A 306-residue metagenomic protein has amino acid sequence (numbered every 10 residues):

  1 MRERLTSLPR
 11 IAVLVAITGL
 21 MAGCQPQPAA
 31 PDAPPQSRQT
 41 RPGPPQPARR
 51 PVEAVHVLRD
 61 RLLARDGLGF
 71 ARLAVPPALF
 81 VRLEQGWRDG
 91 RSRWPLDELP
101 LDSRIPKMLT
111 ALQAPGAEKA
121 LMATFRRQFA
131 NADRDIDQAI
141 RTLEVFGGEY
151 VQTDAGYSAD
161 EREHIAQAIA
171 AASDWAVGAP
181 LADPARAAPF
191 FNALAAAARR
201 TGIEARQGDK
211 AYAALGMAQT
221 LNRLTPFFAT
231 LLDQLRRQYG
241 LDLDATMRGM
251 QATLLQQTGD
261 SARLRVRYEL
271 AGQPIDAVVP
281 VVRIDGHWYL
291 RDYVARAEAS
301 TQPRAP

Functional and structural regions predicted by a protein language model:
R2-V13: Bacterial N-terminal signal peptides that target proteins for export
M21-G23: C-terminal motif of bacterial Sec signal peptides marking the signal peptidase cleavage site
Q25-Q27: Bacterial signal peptide processing site
P31-A64, R72, L79-Q85, D89-N131 (+2 more regions): Short, low-complexity N-terminal intrinsically disordered segments enriched in polar/charged residues
D66-V81, R206-L215: Short, well-ordered alpha-helical segments enriched in acidic and aromatic residues
P95-T110, L235-A252: A short, amphipathic edge element
Q113-K210, R263, P274-P303: Short beta-strand edge/turn micro-motifs at domain boundaries
T258-R265: Short, hydrophobic/aromatic-rich segments at coil-to-beta transitions
